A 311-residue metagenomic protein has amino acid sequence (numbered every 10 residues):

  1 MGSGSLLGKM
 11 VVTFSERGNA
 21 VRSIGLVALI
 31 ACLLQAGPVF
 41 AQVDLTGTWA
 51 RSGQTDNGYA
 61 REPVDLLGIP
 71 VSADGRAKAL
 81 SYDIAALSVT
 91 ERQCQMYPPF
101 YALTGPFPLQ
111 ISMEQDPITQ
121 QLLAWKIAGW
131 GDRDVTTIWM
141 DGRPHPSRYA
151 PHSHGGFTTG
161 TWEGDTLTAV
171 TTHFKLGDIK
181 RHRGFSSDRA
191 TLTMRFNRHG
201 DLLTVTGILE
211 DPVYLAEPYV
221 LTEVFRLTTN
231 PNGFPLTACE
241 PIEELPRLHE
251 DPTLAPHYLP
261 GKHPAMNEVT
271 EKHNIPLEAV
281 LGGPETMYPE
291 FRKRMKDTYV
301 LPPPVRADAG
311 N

Functional and structural regions predicted by a protein language model:
M1-A20: C-terminal hydrophobic helical "lid"/dimerization subdomain of Rossmann-like NAD(P)H-dependent oxidoreductases
A28-L29, V39: Cleavable N-terminal signal peptides
F40-N311: PEST-like low-complexity, intrinsically disordered acidic/proline/serine-rich tracts that flank trafficking/processing
